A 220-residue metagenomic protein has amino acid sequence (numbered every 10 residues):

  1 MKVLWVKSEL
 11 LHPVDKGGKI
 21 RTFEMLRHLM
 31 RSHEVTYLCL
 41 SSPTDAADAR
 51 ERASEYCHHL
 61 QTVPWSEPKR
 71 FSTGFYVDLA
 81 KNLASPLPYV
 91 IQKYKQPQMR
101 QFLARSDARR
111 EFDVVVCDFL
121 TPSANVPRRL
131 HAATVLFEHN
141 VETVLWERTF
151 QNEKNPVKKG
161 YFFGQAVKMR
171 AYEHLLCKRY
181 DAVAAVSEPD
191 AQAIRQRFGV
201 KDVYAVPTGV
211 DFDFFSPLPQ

Functional and structural regions predicted by a protein language model:
M1-V63, A108, V203: N-terminal subdomain of nucleotide-sugar transferases
S8, S72-K93, V135-A171: Acceptor-binding helix/loop patch of EC 2.4 sugar-transfer enzymes, predominantly nucleotide-sugar-dependent
M25, Q101-R105, E142, K159-V183: Membrane-proximal helix-turn-helix segments that form the acceptor-binding/catalytic region of lipid-linked
L40-R109: A conserved catalytic-core segment of Leloir-type glycosyltransferases
L103-S123, A133-V135: Short N-terminal targeting/anchoring amphipathic segment
C117, A185-V186: Short beta-strand scaffold positions
E147, R195, V210-Q220: Acidic anion/phosphate-binding donor-loop and adjacent secondary structure in glycosyltransferase catalytic cores
P189, G209: Carbohydrate-associated surface elements
